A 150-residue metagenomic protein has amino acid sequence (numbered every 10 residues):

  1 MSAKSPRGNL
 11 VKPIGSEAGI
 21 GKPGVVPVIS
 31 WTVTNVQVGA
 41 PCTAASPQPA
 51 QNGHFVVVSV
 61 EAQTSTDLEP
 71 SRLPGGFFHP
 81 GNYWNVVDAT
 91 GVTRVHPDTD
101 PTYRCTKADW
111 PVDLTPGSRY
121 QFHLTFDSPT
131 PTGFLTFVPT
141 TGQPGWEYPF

Functional and structural regions predicted by a protein language model:
M1-T32, F150: Membrane engagement elements in two modes
E17-G19, C42-S46, T106-W110: Short structured motifs
I29, V56-V58, Y120: Hydrophobic core residues within well-ordered beta-strands of beta-rich domains
N35-Q37, V60-T64, T99-P101, F126 (+1 more regions): A mature extracytoplasmic/lumenal domain signature
V38-V57, D113: Short, solvent-exposed beta-strand/turn "edge" segments of beta-rich domains on protein surfaces
A50, S65-P116, P149: The feature marks short-to-medium sequence segments in extracytoplasmic or secretory-pathway proteins
H54-L68: Short, well-ordered beta-strand segments enriched in hydrophobic/aromatic residues
W84, D109-F150: Surface-exposed edge beta-strand/loop patches
